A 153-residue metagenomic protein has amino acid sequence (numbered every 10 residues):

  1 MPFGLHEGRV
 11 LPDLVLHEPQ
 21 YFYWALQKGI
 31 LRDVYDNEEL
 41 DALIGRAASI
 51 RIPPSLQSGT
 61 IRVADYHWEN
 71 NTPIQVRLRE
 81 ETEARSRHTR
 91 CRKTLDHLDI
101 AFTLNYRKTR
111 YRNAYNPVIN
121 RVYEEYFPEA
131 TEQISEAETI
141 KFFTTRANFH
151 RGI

Functional and structural regions predicted by a protein language model:
M1-I153: Accessory DNA-engaging acidic/polar modules
